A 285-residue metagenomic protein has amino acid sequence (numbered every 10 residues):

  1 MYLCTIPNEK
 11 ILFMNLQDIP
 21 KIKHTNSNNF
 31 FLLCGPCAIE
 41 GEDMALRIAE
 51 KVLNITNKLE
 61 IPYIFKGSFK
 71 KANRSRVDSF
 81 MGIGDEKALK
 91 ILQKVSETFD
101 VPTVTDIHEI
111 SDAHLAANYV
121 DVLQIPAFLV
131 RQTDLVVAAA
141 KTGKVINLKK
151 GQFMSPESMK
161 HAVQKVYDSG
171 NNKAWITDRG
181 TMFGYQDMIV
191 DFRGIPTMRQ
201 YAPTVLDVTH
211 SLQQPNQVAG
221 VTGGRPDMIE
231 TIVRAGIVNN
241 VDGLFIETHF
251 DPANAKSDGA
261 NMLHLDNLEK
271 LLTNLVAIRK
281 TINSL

Functional and structural regions predicted by a protein language model:
Y2-T5, K10: Short, positively charged and aromatic/hydrophobic N-terminal segments
L12-L32, N283-L285: N-terminal amphipathic alpha-helix/helix-capping segment at the start of soluble metabolic enzymes
F31-L33, P62-K66, P102-V104, V122 (+4 more regions): Structural preference for beta-strand elements that scaffold enzyme active sites
P36-M44, I64-D85, T248-G259: Glycine-rich, proline-tolerant flexible connector loops at the mouths of alpha/beta enzymes
V77-E86, V122-L129, Y185-F192, L212-I237 (+2 more regions): Active-site-adjacent loop and "lid" segments of alpha/beta metabolic enzymes
F80-T103, A139, G143, I195-T204 (+1 more regions): Alpha-helix-loop-beta-strand connector modules within alpha/beta enzyme cores
G84, V101-E109, D121-T133, V145-P156 (+1 more regions): Catalytic beta/alpha-barrel core
N147-T248: Catalytic alpha/beta core domains of metabolic enzymes, predominantly
